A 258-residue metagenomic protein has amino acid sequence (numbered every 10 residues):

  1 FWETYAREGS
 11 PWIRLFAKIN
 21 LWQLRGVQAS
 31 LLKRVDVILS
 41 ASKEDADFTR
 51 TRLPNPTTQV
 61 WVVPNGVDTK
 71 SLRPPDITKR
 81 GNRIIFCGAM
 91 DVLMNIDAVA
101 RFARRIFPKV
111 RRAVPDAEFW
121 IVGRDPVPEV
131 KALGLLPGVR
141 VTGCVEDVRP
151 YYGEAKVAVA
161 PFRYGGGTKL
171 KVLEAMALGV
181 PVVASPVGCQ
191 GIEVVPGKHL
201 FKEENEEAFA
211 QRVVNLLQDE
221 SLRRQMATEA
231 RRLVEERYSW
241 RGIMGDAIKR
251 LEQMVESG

Functional and structural regions predicted by a protein language model:
F1-E3, R50, G66-G81, K131: Acidic anion/phosphate-binding donor-loop and adjacent secondary structure in glycosyltransferase catalytic cores
F1-G26, A89: Acceptor-binding helix/loop patch of EC 2.4 sugar-transfer enzymes, predominantly nucleotide-sugar-dependent
D36, P150-G167, L178-P181: Acidic donor-binding loop of glycosyltransferase active sites
E44, V63-G66: Carbohydrate-associated surface elements
V114, E118-P150, V157: Nucleotide-activated donor-binding/catalytic signature segment of Leloir-type glycosyltransferases, i.e., the conserved
K171-E174, P181-S185: Short hydrophobic beta-strand element within catalytic cores of glycosyltransferases and related nucleotide-activated
G197-E207, N215-E220: Conserved acidic donor-binding segment of nucleotide-sugar-dependent glycosyltransferases
N215, L222-E236, I243-K249: A short, well-ordered alpha-helix in the C-terminal region of glycosyltransferases
